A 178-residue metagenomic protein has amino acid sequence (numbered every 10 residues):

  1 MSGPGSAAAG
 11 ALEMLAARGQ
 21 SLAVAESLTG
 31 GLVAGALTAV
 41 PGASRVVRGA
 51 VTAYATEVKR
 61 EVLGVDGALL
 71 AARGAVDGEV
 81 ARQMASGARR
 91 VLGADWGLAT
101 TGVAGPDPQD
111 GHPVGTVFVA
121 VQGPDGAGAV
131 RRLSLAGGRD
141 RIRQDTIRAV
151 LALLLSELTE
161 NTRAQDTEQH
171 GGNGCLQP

Functional and structural regions predicted by a protein language model:
M1-P178: Short alpha-helical segments enriched in small residues
